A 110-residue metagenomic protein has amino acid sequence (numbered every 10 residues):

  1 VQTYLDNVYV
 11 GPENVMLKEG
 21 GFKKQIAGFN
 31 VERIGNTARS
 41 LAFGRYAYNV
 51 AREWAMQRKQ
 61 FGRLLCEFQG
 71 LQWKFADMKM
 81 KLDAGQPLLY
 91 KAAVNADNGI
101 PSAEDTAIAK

Functional and structural regions predicted by a protein language model:
V1-D83: Glycine-rich beta->alpha junctions and the first turn(s) of the following alpha-helix
A76-D97: Active-site pocket-lining segment
P101-K110: Charged, glycine-rich active-site and insertion segments that engage polyanionic ligands
